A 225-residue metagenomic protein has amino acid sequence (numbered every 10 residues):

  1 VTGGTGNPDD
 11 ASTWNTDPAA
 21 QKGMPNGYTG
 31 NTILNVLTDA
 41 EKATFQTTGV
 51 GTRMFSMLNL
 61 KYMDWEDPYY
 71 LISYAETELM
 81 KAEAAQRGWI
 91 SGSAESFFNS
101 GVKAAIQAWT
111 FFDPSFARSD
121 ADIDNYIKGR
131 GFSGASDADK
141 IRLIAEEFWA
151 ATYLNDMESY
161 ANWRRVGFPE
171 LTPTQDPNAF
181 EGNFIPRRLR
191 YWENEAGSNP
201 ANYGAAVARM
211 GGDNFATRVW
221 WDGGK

Functional and structural regions predicted by a protein language model:
G3-K225: Acidic/polar-rich alpha-helix caps and helix-coil junctions
